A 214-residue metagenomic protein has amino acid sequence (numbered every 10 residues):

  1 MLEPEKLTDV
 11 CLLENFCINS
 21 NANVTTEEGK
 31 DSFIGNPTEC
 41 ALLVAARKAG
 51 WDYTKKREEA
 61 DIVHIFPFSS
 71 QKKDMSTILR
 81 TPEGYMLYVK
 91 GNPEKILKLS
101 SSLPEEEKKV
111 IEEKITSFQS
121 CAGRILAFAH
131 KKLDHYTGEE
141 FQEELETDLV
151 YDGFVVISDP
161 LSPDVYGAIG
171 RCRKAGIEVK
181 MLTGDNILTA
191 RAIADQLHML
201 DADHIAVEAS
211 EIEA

Functional and structural regions predicted by a protein language model:
M1-Y151, I157, G170-R171, V179-H198: Cytosolic catalytic regions of ATP/NTP-dependent phosphoryl-transfer enzymes
V155-S158, E211: Short, well-ordered turn and helix-capping elements at secondary-structure junctions
D159-P163, I187-L188, A214: Loop/helix-junction capping segments adjacent to catalytic residues or to phosphate/diphosphate-binding pockets
L161-R171: The conserved cystathionine-beta-synthase
G167, A202-A214: C-terminal cap/substrate-recognition subdomain and adjoining C-terminal extension of metal-dependent phosphatase-like
A175: Glycine-rich, often acidic-flanked micro-motifs that create phosphate/phosphodiester-binding or positioning elements
